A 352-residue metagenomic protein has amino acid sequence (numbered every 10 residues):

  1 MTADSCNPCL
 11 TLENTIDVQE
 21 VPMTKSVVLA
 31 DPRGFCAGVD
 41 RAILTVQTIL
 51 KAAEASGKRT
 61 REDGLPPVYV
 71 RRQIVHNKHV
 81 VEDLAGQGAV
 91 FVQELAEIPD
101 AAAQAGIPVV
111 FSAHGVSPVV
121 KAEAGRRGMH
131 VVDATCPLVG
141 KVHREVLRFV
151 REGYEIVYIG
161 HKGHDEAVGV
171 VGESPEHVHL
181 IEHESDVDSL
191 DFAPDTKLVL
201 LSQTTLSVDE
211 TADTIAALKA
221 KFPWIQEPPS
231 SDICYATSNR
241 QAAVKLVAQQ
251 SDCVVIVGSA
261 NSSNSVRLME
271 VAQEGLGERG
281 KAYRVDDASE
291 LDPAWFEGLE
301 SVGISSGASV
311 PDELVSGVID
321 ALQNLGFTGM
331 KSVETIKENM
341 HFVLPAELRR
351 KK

Functional and structural regions predicted by a protein language model:
C6-L12, I16-S306, D312-E313, V318-K352: The feature marks the mature, well-folded catalytic cores of soluble enzymes
